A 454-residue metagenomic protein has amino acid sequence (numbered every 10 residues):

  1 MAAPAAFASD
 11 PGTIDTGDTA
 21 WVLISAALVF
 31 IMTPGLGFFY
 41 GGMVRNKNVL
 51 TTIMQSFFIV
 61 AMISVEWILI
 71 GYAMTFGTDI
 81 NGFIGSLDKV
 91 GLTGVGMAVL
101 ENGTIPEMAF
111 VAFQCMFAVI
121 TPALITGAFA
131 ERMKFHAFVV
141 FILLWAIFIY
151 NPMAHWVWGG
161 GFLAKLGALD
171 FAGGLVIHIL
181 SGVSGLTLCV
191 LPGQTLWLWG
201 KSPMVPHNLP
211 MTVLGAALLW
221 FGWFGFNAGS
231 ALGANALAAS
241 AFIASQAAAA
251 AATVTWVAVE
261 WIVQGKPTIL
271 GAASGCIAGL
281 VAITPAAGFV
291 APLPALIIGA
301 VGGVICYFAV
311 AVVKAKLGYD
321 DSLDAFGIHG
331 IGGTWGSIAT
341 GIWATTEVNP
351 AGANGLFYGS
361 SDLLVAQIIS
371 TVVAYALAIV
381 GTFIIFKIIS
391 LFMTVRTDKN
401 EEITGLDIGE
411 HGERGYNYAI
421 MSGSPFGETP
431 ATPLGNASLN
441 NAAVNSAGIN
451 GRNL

Functional and structural regions predicted by a protein language model:
P4-L454: Glycine- and aromatic-enriched membrane alpha-helices
